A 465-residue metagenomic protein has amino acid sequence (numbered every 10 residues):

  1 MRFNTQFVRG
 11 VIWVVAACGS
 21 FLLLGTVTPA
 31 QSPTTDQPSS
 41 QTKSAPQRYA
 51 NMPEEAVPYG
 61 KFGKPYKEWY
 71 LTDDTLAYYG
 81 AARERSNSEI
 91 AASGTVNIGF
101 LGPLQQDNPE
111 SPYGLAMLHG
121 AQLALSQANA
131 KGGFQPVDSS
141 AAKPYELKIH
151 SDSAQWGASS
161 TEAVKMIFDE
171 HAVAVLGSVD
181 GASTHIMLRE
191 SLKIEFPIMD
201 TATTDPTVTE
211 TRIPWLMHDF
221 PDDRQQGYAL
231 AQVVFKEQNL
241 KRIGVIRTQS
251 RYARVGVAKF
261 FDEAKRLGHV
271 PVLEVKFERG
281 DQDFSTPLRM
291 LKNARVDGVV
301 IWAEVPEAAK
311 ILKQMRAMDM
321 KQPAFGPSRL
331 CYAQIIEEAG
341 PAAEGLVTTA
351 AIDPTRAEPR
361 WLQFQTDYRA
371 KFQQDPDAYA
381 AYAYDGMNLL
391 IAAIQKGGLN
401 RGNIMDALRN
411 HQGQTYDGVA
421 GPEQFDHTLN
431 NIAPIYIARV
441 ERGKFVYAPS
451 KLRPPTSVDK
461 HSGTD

Functional and structural regions predicted by a protein language model:
R2-F3, W13-L24, T28-D465: Extracytosolic ligand-binding ectodomains
N4-V8: Twin-arginine (Tat) signal peptide motif
